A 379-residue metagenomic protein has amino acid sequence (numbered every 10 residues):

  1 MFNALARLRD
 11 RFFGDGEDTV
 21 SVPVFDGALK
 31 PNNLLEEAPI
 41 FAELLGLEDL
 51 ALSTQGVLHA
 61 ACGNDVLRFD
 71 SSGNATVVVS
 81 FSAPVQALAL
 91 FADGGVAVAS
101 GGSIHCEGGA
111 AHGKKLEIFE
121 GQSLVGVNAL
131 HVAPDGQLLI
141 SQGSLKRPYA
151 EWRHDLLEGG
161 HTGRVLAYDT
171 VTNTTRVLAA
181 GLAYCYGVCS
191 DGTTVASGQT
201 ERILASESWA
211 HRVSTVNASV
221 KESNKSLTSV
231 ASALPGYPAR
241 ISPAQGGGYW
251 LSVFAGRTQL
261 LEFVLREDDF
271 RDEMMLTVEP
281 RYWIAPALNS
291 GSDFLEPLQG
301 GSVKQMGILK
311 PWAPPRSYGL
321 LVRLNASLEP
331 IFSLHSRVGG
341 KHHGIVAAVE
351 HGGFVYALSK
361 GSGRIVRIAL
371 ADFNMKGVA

Functional and structural regions predicted by a protein language model:
G14-G46, S71-G73, R323-R337: A short helix->beta-strand "capping" segment at the edge of beta-propeller domains
E36-A42, G73-V79, G113-E120, T174-A179 (+2 more regions): A short beta-strand motif characteristic of beta-propeller blades
E43-Q55, F81-G95, S100-G101, Q122-Q137 (+8 more regions): Beta-rich, blade/repeat-based domains predominating in secreted/periplasmic proteins but also intracellular
D65-L67, G102-H105, G163-L166, R212-S214 (+2 more regions): A short loop-to-beta-strand structural motif that recurs across blades of beta-propeller domains
F69-N74, G108-H112, Y168-N173, N217-E222 (+2 more regions): Short loop/turn segments that connect beta-strands within beta-propeller blades
I140-G160, F254-R316, I368: Short, conserved, GDST-rich strand-edge loop motifs in beta-rich repeat architectures
L157-T170, R316-A326: Beta-propeller blade signature
G256, G344-A379: Blade-level signature of beta-propeller repeat domains, shared across WD40, Kelch, NHL, RCC1 and BNR/Asp-box propellers
